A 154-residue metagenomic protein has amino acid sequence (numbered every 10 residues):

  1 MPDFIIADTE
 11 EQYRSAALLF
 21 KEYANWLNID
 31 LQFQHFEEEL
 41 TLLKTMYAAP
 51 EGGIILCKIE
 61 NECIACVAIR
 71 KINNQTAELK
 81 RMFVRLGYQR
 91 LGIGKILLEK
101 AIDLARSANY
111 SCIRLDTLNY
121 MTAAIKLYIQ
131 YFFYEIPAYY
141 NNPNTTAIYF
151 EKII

Functional and structural regions predicted by a protein language model:
M1-F4: Extreme N-terminal starter segment of soluble prokaryotic enzymes
A7-K80, R85-L86, L98-K100, L104 (+2 more regions): Acetyl-CoA-dependent GNAT
Q75, L91, S107-S111: Short coil/turn segments at alpha/beta junctions that flank glycine-rich nucleotide-binding fingerprints
R85-L91, N119-Y120: Active-site acidic-Proline motif in GNAT/NAT acetyltransferases
L91, K95, E99: Residues forming the Rossmann-fold NAD(P)(H) cofactor-binding site
S111-I113, L118-I154: C-terminal "cap" of GNAT-fold acetyltransferases
